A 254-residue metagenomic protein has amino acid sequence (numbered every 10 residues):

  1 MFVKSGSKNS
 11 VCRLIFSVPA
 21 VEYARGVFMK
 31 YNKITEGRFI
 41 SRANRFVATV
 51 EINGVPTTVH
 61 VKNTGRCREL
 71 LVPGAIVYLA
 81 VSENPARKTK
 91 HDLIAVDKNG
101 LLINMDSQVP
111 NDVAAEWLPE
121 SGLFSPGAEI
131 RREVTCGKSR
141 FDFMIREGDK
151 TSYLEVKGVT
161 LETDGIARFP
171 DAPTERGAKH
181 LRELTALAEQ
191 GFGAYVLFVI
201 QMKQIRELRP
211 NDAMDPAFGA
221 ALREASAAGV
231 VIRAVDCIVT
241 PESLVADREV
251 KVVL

Functional and structural regions predicted by a protein language model:
G26, Q201-L254: Domain-level recognition of nuclease-like catalytic cores that cleave nucleotide substrates
G37, F141-D171, L184: Conserved catalytic cores of phosphodiester-cleaving nucleases, focusing on short active-site segments
R45-T49: Short aromatic-glycine-enriched beta-strand elements
P56-E69: Beta-strand/loop nucleic-acid-binding surfaces
A75-N84, D236: Flexible glycine-rich surface loops and low-complexity tracts that mediate binding to linear polymers
G122-C136: A short acidic/basic microdomain associated with nuclease active sites
G165-E175, R182-M214, D236: Nucleic-acid nuclease catalytic cores
